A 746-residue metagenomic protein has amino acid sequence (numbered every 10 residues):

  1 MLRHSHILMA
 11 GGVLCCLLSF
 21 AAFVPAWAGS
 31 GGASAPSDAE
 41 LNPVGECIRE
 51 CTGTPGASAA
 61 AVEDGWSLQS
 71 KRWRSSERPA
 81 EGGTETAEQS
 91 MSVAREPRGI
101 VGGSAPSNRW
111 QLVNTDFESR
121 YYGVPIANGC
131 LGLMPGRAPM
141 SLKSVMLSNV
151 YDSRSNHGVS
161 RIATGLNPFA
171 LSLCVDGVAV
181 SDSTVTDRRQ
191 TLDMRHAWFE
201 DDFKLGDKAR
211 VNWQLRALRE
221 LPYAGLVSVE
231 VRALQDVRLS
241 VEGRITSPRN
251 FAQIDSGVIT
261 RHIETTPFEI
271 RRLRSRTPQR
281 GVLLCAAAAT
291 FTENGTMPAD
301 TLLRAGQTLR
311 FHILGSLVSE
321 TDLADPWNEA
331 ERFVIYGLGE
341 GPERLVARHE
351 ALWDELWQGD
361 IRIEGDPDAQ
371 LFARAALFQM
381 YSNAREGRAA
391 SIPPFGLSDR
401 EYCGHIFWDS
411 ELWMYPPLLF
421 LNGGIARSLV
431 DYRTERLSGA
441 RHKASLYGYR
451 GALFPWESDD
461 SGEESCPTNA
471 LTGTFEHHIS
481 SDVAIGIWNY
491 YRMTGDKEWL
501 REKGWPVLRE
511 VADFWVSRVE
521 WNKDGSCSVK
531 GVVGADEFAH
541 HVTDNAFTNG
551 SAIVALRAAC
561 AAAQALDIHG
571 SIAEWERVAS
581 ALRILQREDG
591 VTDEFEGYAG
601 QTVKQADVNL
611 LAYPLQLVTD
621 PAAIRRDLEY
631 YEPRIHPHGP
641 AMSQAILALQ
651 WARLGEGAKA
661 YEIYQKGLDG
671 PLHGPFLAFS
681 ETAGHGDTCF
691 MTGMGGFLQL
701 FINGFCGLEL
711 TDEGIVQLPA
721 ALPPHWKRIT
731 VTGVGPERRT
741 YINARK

Functional and structural regions predicted by a protein language model:
L2-V13: Bacterial N-terminal signal peptides that target proteins for export
G11-A22: Bacterial N-terminal signal peptides
C15-C16, C47, C51: Cysteine-centered motifs
G29, S37, A57, A61-K71 (+4 more regions): Acidic/polar, glycine-enriched structural segments that form the non-catalytic walls/loops of the carbohydrate-binding
D116-Y151, W413, S465, W521 (+4 more regions): C-terminal capping/lid segments that line or modulate ligand- or cofactor-binding pockets
D368-L377, V430-S465, M493-G550, I568-G590 (+1 more regions): Active-site acid/base region of carbohydrate-active enzymes
A384-S398, G424-I485, Y491, E498-E502 (+5 more regions): Helix-terminus loop motifs that line ligand-binding clefts
I406-R436, I485, N489-M493, E502 (+1 more regions): Active-site core of glycosidic bond-cleaving carbohydrate-active enzymes
